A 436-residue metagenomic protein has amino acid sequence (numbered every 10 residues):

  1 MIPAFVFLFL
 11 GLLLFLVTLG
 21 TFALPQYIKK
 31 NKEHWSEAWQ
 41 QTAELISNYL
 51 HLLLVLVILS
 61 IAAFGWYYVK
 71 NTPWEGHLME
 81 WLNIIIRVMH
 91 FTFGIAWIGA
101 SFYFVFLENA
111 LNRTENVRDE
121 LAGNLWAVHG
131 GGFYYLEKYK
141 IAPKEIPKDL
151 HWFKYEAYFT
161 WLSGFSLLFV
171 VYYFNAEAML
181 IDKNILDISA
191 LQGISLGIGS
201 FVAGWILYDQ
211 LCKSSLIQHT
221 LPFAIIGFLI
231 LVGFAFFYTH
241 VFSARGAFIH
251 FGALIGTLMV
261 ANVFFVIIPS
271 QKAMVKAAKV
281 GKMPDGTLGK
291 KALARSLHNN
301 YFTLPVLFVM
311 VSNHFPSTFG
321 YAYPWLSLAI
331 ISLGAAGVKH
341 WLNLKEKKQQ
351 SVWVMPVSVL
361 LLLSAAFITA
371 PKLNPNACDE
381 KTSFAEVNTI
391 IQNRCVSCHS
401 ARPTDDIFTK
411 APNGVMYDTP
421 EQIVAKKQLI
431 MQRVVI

Functional and structural regions predicted by a protein language model:
I2-C378, T404, P420-E421, R433-V434: Polytopic transmembrane helical bundles with strong interfacial aromatic enrichment
S364-I436: Solvent-exposed helix-loop boundary motif
